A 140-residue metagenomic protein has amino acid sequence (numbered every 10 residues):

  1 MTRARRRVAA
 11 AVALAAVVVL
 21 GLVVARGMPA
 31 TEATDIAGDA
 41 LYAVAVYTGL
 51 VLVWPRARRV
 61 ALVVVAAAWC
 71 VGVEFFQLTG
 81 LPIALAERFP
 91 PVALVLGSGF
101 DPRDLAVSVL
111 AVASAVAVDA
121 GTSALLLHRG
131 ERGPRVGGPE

Functional and structural regions predicted by a protein language model:
M1-E131, E140: Bulky hydrophobic segments
